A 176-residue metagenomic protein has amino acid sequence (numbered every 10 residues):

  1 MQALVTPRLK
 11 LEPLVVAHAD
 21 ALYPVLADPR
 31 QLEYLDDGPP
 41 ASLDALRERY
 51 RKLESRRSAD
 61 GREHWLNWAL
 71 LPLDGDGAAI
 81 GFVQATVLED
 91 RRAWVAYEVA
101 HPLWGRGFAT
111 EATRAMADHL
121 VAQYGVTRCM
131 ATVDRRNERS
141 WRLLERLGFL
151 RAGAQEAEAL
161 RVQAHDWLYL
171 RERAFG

Functional and structural regions predicted by a protein language model:
M1-Y34, N67-G176: Acyl-donor (CoA/ACP) binding surface of acyl/acetyltransferases
R30-E54, W68: Conserved GNAT-fold acetyl-CoA-binding loop/helix
S58-E63: Short loop/turn motifs at secondary-structure junctions and domain boundaries
